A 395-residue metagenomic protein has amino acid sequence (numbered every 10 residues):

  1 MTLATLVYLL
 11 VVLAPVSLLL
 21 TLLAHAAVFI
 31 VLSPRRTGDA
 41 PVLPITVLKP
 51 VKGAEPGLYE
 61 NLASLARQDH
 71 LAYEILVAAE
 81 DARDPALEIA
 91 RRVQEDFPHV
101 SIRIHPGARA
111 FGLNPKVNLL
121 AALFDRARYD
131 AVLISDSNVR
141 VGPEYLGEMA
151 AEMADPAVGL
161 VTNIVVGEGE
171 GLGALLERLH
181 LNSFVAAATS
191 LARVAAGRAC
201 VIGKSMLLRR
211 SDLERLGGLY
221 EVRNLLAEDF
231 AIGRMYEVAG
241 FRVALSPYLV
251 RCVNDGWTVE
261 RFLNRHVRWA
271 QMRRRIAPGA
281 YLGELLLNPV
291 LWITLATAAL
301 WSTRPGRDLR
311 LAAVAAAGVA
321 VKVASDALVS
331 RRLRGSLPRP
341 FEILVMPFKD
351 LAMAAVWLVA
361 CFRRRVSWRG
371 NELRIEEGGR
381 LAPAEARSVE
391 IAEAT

Functional and structural regions predicted by a protein language model:
M1-P41, A187-L191, S330, A360: N-terminal membrane-anchoring/stem segments of glycan-assembly enzymes
Y8-L13, A26-I30, E284-R365: Membrane-embedded multi-pass helical conduit in multi-pass membrane proteins, especially envelope-biosynthetic
L43-T46, E74, A231: Cell-envelope/extracellular polymer assembly enzymes that use nucleotide-activated donors
L62-F111: Acidic donor-binding segment of Leloir-type glycosyltransferases
P85, S135-E152: Acidic donor-binding/catalytic loop of UDP-sugar-dependent glycosyltransferases, especially processive GT2
R92-Y129, E148-R223, L263-N264, A270 (+2 more regions): Long helical/loop segments within the catalytic core of UDP-sugar-dependent glycosyltransferases, especially the large
N224, F230-C252: Catalytic donor-sugar/metal-binding loop of nucleotide-sugar-dependent glycosyltransferases
E260-G283: Membrane interfacial helix-start motif at the N-side
